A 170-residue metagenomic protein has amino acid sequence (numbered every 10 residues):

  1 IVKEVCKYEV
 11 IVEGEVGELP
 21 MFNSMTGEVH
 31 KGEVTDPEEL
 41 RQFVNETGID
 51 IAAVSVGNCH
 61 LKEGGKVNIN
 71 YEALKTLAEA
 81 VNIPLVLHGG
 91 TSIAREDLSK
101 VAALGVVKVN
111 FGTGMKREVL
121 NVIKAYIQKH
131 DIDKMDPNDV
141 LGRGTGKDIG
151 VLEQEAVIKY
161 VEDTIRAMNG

Functional and structural regions predicted by a protein language model:
I1-I83, R95-F111, K124, Y160-G170: Alpha/beta enzyme core
G17, M25, I51, H60-E63 (+4 more regions): Aromatic-residue detector
E33, V109, T113, K147-Q154: Hydrophobic alpha-helical scaffolding
V86: Short HxH-centered metal-ligating active-site micro-motif
G90-S92: Long, repeat-rich segments with strong aromatic
G105-D136: A hydrophobic, small-residue-rich beta->alpha segment in the mid-to-C-terminal subdomain of diverse proteins
Q128-G170: Extended, intrinsically disordered, low-complexity segments
